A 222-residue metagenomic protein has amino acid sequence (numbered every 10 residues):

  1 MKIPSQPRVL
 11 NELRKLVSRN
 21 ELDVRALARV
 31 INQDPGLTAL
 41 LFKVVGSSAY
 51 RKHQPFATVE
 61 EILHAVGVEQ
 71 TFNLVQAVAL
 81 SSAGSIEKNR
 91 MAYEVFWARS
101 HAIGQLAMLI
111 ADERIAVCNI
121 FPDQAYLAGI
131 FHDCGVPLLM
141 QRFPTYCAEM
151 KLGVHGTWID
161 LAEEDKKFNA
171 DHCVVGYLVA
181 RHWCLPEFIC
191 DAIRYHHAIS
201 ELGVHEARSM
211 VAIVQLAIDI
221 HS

Functional and structural regions predicted by a protein language model:
M1-T145, I159-S222: Conserved alpha-helical "signature site" that marks functionally important helical segments or helix/loop junctions
Y146-K151: A Zn2+-metalloprotease active-site environment signal
L152-T157: GAF sensory/regulatory domain recognition with acknowledged cross-activation on helical regulatory dimers
